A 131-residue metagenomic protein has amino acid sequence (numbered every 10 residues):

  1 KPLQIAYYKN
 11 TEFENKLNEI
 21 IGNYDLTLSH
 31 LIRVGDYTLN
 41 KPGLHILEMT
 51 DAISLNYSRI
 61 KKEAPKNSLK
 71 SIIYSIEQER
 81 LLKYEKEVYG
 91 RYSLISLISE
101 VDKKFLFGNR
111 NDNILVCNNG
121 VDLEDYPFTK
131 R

Functional and structural regions predicted by a protein language model:
K1-I21, L26: Active-site donor-binding segments of glycosyltransferases and PAPS-dependent sulfotransferases
K1-Q4, I46-K83: Acceptor-binding helix/loop patch of EC 2.4 sugar-transfer enzymes, predominantly nucleotide-sugar-dependent
T11-E19, I53, K70-L94: Membrane-proximal helix-turn-helix segments that form the acceptor-binding/catalytic region of lipid-linked
L17-V34, G43-I46: Short N-terminal targeting/anchoring amphipathic segment
T27-L28, G90-S99: A short beta-strand/loop micro-motif in the catalytic core of glycosyltransferases that engages the nucleotide-sugar
L31, M49-D51, S99-E100: Helix N-cap/beta->alpha junction signal
L55-R59, V121-R131: Acidic anion/phosphate-binding donor-loop and adjacent secondary structure in glycosyltransferase catalytic cores
V101, G120: Carbohydrate-associated surface elements
